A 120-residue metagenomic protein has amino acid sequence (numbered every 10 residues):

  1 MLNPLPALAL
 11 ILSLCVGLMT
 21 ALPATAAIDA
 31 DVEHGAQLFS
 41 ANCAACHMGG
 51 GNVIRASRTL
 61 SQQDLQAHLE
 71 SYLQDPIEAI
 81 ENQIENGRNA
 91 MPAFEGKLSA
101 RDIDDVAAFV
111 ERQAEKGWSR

Functional and structural regions predicted by a protein language model:
M1-D31, Q83, R112-R120: Post-cleavage N-terminal segment of exported redox proteins
A24-A27, G35, A44-A45, S57 (+2 more regions): Small-side-chain structural scaffolding
T25, E70, A93-G96: Short, flexible active-site loop motifs that bind/organize anionic cofactors or intermediates
D29, E33, Q74, K97-R101: Soluble non-cytosolic domains of exported or imported proteins
D31, F39-A45, G50, G87-A90 (+1 more regions): Short pre-active-site segment immediately N-terminal to redox-active cysteine/selenocysteine motifs in thiol-based
V32-A36, M48-E81: Gly/Gly-Pro-rich "capping" loops immediately C-terminal to redox-active cysteine motifs in periplasmic/lumenal
I54-Q63, N82-Q113, W118-R120: Axial heme c-ligation environment in periplasmic c-type cytochrome domains
